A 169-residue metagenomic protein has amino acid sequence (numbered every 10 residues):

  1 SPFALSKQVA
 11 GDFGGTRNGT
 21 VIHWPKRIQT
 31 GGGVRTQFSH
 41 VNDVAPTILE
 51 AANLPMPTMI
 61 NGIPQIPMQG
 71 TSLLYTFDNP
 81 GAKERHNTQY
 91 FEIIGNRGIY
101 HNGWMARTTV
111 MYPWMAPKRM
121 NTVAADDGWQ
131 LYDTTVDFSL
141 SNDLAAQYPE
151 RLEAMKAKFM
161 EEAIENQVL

Functional and structural regions predicted by a protein language model:
S1-F13, R27-Q37, V41-Q130, T134 (+1 more regions): C-terminal cap/loop subdomain of S1 sulfatases and analogous C-terminal strand-loop tails that border
R17-T20, V41: Active-site neighborhoods of enzymes that stabilize oxyanions during catalysis
I22-P25: Conserved nucleotide-sugar donor-binding and metal-coordinating catalytic region shared by glycosyltransferases
D137: Intrinsically disordered, low-complexity polar regions and short flexible loop motifs
N142-E150: Active-site-proximal N-terminal segment of extracellular/periplasmic enzymes that hydrolyze or transfer
E153: Substrate-binding clefts and catalytic carboxylate motifs of secreted carbohydrate-active enzymes
E161-A163: Type III/flagellar export substrates
